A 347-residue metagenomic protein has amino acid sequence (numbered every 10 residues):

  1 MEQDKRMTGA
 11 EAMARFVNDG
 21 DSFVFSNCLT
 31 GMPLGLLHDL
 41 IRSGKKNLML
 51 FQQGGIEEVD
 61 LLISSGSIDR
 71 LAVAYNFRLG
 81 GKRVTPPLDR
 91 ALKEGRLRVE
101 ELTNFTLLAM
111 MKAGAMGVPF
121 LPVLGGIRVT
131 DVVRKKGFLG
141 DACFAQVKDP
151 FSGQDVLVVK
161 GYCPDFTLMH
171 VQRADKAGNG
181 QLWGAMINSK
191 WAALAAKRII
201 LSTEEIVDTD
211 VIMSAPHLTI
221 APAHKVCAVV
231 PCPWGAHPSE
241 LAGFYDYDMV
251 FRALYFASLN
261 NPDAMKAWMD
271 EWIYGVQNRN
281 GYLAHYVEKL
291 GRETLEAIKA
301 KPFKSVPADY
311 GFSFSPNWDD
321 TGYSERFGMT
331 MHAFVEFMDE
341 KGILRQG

Functional and structural regions predicted by a protein language model:
M1-G347: Conserved alpha/beta enzyme-core scaffold
